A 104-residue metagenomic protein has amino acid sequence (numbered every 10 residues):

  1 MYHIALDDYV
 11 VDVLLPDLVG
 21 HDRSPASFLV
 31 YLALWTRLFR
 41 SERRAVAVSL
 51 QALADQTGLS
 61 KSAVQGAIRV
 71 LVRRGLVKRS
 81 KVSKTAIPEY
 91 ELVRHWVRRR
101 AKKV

Functional and structural regions predicted by a protein language model:
M1-Q56: Short recognition helix of helix-turn-helix/winged-helix DNA-binding domains
G20, R37-R94: Winged helix-turn-helix DNA-binding recognition segment
W96-V104: Short, amphipathic alpha-helical interaction segments positioned at domain boundaries
